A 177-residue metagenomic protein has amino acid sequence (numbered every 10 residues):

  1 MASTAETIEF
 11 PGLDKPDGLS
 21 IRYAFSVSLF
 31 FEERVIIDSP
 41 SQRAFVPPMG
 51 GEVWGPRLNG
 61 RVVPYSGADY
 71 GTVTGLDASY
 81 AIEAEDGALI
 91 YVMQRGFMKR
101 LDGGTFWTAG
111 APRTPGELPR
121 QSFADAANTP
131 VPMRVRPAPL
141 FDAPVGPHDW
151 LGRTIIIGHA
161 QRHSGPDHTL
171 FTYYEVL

Functional and structural regions predicted by a protein language model:
A2-L177: Beta-strand-enriched cores of mature, soluble protein domains
